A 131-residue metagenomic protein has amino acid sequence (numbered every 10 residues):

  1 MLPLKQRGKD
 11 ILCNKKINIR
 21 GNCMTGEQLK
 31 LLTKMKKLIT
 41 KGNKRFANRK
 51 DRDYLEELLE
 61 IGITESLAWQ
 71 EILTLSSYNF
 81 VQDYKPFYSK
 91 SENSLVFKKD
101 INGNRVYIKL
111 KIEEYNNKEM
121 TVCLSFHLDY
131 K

Functional and structural regions predicted by a protein language model:
G8-D10, K15-I17, C23-S91: Compact soluble domain cores
F87-E113: Basic/aromatic recognition patch in beta-strand/loop cores that engages polyanionic ligands
R105-K131: Enriched for short, Lys/Arg-rich terminal
